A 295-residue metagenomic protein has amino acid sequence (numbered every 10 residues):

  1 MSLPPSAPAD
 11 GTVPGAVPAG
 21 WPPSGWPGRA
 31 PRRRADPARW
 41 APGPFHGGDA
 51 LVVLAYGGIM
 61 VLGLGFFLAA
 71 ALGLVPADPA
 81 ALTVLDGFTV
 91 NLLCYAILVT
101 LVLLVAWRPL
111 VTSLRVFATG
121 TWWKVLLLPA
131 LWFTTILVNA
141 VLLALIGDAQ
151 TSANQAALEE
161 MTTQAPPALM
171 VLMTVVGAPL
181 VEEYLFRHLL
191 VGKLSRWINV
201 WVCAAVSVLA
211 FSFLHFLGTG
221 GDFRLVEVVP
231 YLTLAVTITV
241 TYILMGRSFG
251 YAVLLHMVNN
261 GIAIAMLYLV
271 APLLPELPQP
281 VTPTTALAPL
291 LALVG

Functional and structural regions predicted by a protein language model:
M1-F45: Low-complexity, intrinsically disordered extramembrane tails and loops of integral membrane proteins
V52-W107, Q155-E159: Alpha-helical transmembrane segments in multi-pass membrane proteins
P76-L85, R108-V181, R196, P272-L290 (+1 more regions): Juxtamembrane helix-loop-helix connectors linking adjacent transmembrane helices in multi-pass membrane enzymes
L101-T112, T241-M245: Structural signal for the C-terminal ends of transmembrane alpha-helices and the immediately following loop
V181-V206, Y242-S248: Membrane-interface helix/loop boundary segments of multi-pass membrane proteins
V200-F216, A235: Small-polar-interrupted transmembrane alpha-helices in polytopic inner-membrane proteins
F216-L225: Membrane-interface helix caps and helix-loop-helix hairpins in membrane proteins
R224-V281: Functionally important transmembrane alpha-helices
